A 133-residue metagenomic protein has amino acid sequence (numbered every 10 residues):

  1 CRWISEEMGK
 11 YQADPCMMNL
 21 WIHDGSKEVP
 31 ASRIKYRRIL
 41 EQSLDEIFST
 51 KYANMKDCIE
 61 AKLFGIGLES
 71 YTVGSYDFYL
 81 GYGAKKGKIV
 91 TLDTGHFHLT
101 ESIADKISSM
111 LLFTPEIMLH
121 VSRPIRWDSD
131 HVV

Functional and structural regions predicted by a protein language model:
C1-I89: Active-site acidic/histidine proton-transfer and metal-coordination neighborhood in alpha/beta enzyme cores
S32-I34, Y71-V73, A104, S108 (+1 more regions): General "foldedness" signal
E60, T91-L92, H120-S122: Generic beta-strand/beta-sheet core signal
G95-H96: Short, glycine/acidic-enriched loop or turn micro-motifs at the edges of active sites
L99-H131: A short alpha/beta connector and helix-capping loop motif
